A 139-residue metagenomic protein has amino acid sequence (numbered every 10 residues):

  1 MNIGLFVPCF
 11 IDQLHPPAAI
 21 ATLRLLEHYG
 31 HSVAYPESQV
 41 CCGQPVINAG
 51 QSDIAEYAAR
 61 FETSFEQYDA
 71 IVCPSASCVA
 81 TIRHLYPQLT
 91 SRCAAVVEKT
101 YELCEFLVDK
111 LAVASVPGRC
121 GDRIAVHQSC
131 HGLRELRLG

Functional and structural regions predicted by a protein language model:
M1-G139: Iron-sulfur cluster-binding electron-transfer modules in prokaryotic oxidoreductases
